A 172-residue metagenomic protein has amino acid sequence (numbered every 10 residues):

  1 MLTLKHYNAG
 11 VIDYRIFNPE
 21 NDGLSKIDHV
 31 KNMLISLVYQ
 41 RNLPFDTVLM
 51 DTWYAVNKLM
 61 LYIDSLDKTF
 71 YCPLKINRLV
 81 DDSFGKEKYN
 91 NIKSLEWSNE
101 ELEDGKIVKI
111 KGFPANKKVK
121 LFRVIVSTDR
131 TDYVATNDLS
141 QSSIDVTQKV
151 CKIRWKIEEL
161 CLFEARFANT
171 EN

Functional and structural regions predicted by a protein language model:
M1-L2: Short beta-strand scaffold segments in enzyme catalytic cores
H6-N172: Single, function-defining residue in the core of a domain
